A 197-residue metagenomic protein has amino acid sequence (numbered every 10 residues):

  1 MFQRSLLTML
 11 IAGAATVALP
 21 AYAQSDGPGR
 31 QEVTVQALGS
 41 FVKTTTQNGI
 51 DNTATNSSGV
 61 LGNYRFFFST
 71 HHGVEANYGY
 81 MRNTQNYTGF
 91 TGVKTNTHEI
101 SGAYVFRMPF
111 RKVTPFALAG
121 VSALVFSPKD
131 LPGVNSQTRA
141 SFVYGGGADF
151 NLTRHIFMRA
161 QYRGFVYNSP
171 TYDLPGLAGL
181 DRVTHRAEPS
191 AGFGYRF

Functional and structural regions predicted by a protein language model:
M1-G29: Cleavable N-terminal export/targeting peptides
Q24-S25, T34, L61-L131, R139-S141 (+2 more regions): Gram-negative (and chloroplast) outer-membrane scaffold detector with strong preference for beta-barrel transmembrane
S25-F41: Short N-terminal segments immediately surrounding and downstream of signal-peptide cleavage
G39-L61, Q137-A140: Surface-exposed strand-loop-strand hairpins of Gram-negative outer-membrane beta-barrel proteins
T44-D51, Q85-G92, S127-N135, P170-L177: Outer-membrane beta-barrel translocator domains and adjoining extracellular loop/strand segments of Gram-negative
G146, R159-G164: Alpha-helical membrane segments in multi-pass integral membrane proteins
